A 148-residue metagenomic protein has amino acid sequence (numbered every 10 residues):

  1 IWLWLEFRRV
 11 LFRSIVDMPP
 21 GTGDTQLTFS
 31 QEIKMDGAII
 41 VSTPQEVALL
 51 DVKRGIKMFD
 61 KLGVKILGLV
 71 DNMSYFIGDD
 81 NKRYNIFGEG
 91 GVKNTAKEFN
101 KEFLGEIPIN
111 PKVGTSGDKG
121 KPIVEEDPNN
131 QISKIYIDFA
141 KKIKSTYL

Functional and structural regions predicted by a protein language model:
I1-L11: Single conserved hydrophobic/aromatic residue that forms the stacking wall/gate of nucleotide- or nucleobase-binding
W4, G88-E89, Y136: A structural signal for well-ordered alpha-helical scaffolds and beta->alpha junctions
R9-I15, P20-T28, I135-L148: Flexible phosphate-sensing "switch/lid" loops adjacent to ATP/NTP-binding sites across phosphate-transfer
R13, P19-S116: Conserved catalytic-core segment of NTP-binding enzymes
D51, Q131, I135: Charged catalytic carboxylate motif
F103-G105, E125, K134: Short boundary/hinge segments that flank catalytic cores
K119-I132: C-terminal boundary of histidine-terminating zinc-finger modules
